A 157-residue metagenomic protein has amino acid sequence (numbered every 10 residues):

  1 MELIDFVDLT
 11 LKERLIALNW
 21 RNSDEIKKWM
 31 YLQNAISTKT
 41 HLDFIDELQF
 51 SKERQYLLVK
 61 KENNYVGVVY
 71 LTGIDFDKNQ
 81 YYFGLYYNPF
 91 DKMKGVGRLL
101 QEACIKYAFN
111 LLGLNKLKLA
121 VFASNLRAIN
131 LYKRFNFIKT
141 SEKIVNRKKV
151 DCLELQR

Functional and structural regions predicted by a protein language model:
M1-K12, R157: Conserved N-terminal entry element of GNAT/NAT acetyltransferase domains
A17-N22, H41, I45: Hydrophobic alpha-helical core bundles mediating ligand binding, dimerization, or RNAP-core interactions
N19-A35: Helix-loop element at the rim of GNAT/NAT acetyltransferase active sites that forms part of the acceptor-substrate
N34-F90: Acetyl-CoA-dependent GNAT
Y87, M93-A108, N130-R134: Conserved acetyl-CoA-binding loop-helix of GNAT-fold acetyltransferases
N88, K118-I129, V145-V150: Conserved beta-strand-loop-alpha-helix junction that forms the acyl-donor binding cleft
N110-A120: Conserved GNAT acetyl-CoA-binding A-motif
K133-E142: Conserved acetyl-CoA-binding loop of GNAT-fold acetyltransferases
